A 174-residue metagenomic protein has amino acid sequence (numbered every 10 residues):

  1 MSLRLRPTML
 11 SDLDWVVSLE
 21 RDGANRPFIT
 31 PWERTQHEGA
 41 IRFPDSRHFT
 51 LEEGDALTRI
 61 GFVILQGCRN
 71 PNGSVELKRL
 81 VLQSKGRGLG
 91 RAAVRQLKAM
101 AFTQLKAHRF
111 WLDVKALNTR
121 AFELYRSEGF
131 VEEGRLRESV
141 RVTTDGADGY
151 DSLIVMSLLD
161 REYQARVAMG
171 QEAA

Functional and structural regions predicted by a protein language model:
P7-S11, V17-G86, R91-V94, A99-L105 (+1 more regions): Acetyl-CoA-dependent GNAT
E53-I60, V142-D151: Intrinsically disordered, low-complexity coil segments
N72-S74, F122, E133-V140, L153: A short, glycine- and basic residue-enriched loop/turn that sits immediately adjacent to a domain's principal
R91, A116-G134: Conserved active-site alpha-helix within GNAT-family acetyltransferase domains
T103-D113: Conserved GNAT acetyl-CoA-binding A-motif
W111-V114, V131-G149: Conserved catalytic-core motifs of GNAT/GCN5-like acyltransferases
L112-K115, Y150-L158, A174: Conserved catalytic core of the tyrosine transesterase superfamily
